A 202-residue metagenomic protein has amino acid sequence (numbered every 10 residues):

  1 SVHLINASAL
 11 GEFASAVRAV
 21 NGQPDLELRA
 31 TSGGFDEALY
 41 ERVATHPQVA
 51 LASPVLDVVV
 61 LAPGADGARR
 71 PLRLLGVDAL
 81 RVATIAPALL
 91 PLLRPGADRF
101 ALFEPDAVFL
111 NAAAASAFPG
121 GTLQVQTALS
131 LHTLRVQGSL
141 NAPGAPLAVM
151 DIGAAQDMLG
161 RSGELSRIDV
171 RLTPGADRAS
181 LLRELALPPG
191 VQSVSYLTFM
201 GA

Functional and structural regions predicted by a protein language model:
S1-A202: Membrane transport/envelope proteins' first extracytoplasmic loop
